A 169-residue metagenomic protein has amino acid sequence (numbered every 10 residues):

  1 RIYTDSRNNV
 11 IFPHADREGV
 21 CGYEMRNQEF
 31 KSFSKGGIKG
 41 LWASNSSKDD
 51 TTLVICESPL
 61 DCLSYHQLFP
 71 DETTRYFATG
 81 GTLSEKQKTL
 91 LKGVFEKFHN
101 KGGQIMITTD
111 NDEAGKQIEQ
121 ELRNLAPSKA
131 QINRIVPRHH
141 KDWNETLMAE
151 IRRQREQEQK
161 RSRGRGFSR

Functional and structural regions predicted by a protein language model:
R1-V10, R163-R169: TOPRIM metal-binding catalytic domain and adjacent DNA-binding surface shared by DnaG-type primases
Y3-F98: Phosphate-handling DNA/RNA-contact segment within nucleic-acid enzymes
Q67-R169: TOPRIM fold recognition
